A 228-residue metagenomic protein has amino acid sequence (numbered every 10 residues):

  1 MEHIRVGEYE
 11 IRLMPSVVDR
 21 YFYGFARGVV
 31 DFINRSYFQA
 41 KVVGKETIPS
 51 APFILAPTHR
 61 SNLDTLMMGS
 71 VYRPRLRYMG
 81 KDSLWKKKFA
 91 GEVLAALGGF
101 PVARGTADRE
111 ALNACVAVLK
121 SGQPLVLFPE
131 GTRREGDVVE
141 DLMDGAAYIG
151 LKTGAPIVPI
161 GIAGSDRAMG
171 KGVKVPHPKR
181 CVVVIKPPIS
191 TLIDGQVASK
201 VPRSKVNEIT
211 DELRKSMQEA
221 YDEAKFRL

Functional and structural regions predicted by a protein language model:
M1-Y21, E110-L228: Non-catalytic C-terminal accessory region of glycerolipid acyltransferases and related lyso-lipid remodeling enzymes
E2-V43, T47, K87-L97: A transmembrane-helix-recognition feature enriched in membrane-embedded lipid enzymes and envelope glyco-/phospholipid
D19, K41, M79-G80, R104-G105 (+1 more regions): A generic secondary-structure micro-motif detector that highlights 1-2 residue hydrophobic/ambivalent hotspots embedded
Y21, F25, V29, D64-M67 (+4 more regions): Hydrophobic alpha-helical segments typical of transmembrane helices and their membrane-interface/capping positions
V29-V30, A96-V102, P129-R133: Short, basic, glycine/proline-bearing loop/turn elements
S36, T47-T106, A114: Catalytic core of membrane glycerolipid acyltransferases/transacylases, capturing the structured, soluble-facing
K45, T58, K81, G105 (+3 more regions): Generic beta-structure capping elements
